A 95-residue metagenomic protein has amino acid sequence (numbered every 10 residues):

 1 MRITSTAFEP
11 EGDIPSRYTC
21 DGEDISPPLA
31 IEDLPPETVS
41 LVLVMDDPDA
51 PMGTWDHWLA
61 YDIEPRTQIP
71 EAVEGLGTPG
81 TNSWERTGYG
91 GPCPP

Functional and structural regions predicted by a protein language model:
M1-P95: N-terminus-centered regions that define maturation/targeting leaders and the start of the first functional domain
